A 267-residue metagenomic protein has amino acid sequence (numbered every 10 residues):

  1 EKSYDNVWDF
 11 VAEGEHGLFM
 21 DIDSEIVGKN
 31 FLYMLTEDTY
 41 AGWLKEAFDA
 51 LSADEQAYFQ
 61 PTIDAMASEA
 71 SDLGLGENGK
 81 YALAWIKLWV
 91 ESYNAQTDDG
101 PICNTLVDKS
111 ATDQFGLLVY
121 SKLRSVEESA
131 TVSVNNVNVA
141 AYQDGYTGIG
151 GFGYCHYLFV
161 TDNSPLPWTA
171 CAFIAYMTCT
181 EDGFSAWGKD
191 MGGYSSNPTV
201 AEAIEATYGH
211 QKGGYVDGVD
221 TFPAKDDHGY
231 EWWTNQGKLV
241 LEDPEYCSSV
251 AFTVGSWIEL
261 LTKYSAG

Functional and structural regions predicted by a protein language model:
E1-Y4, E37-E46, S164-A170: Short helix-loop capping/hinge motifs at secondary-structure junctions, enriched in acidic/polar residues
N6, I26, N30, Y81-L88 (+9 more regions): Extracytoplasmic/secreted proteins, especially bacterial periplasmic and envelope-associated proteins
V7-I26: Short loop->beta-strand "edge-of-pocket" segments that line small-molecule binding or catalytic clefts across diverse
A12-H16, T36-Y40, E91, V107-A111 (+5 more regions): Sec-exported extracytoplasmic/periplasmic mature domains
M20, G28-N138: Ligand-binding pocket segment of bilobal, Venus flytrap-like solute-binding proteins
P101, A111-Q114, A130-K189: Extracytoplasmic/periplasmic substrate-recognition and gating elements
H156-T234: Mature extracytoplasmic/periplasmic domains
P223-G267: Conserved C-terminal helix/tail region of periplasmic/extracytoplasmic solute-binding proteins
